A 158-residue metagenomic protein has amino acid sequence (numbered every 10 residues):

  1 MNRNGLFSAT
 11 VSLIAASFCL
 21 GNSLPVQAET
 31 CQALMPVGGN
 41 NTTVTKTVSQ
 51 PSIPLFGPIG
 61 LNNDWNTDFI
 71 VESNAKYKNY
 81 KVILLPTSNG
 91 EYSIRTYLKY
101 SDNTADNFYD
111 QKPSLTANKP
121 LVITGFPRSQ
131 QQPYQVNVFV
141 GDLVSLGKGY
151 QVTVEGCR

Functional and structural regions predicted by a protein language model:
M1-S12: Bacterial N-terminal signal peptides that target proteins for export
V26-G90: N-terminal secretory signal peptides
G60-S73, L115-Q130: Beta-sandwich interaction modules
N89-N107: Short, surface-exposed beta-strand/strand-loop-strand elements in extracellular ectodomains
T96-Y100, G141-R158: Exposed low-complexity, polar/acidic, P/S/T/G-rich flexible segments that act as propeptides, protease-susceptible
D106-T116: Solvent-exposed serine/threonine-rich low-complexity stretches and specific carbohydrate-binding patches
G125-K148: Noncatalytic modules at the cell exterior or secretory-pathway interfaces, chiefly beta-strand-rich lectin/adhesion
